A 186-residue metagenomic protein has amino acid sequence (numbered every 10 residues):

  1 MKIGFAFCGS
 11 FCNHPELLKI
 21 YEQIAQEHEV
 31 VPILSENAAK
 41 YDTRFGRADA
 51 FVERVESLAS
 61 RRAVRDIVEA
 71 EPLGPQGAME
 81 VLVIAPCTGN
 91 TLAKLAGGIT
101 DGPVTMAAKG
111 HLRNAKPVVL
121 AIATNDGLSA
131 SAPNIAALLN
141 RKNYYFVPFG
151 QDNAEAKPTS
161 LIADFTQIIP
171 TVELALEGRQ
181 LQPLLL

Functional and structural regions predicted by a protein language model:
M1-V118, N125-L186: A cross-family phosphate/adenosyl-ligand binding-site feature
